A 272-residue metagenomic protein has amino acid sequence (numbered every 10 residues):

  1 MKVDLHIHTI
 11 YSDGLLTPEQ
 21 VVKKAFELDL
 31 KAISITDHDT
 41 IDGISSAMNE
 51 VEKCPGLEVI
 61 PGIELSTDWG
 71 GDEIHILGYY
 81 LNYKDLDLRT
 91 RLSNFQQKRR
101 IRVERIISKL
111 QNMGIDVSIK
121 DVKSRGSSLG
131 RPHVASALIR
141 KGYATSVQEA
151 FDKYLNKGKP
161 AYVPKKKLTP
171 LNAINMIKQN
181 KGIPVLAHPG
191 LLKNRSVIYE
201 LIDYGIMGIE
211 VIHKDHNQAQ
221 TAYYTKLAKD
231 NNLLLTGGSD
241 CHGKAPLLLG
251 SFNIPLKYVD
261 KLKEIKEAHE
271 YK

Functional and structural regions predicted by a protein language model:
M1-E73, K153-Y162, N172-K178, V185-A187 (+3 more regions): An N-terminally biased module of ancient metal coordination in phosphate/nucleic-acid-related enzymes
I10-D13, F95, K165, S251: Pocket-edge positions in alpha/beta enzyme catalytic cores
E50-Y199, Y258-Y271: Extended substrate/RNA-proximal surfaces in nucleic-acid metabolism proteins
D87, P246-L248: A short acidic, helix-capping loop that chelates divalent metal ions and anchors anionic groups
S251-V259: Aromatic-rich peripheral "rim/lid" segments of glycoside hydrolase catalytic domains that contact and position glycan
